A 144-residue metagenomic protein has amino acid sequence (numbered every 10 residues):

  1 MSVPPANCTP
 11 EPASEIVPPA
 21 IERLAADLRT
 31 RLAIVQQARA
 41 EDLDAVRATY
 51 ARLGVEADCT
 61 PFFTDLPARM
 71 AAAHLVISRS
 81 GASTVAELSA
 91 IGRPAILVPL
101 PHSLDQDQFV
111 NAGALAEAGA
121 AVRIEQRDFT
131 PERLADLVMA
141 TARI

Functional and structural regions predicted by a protein language model:
M1-V76, F109-G113, E117, V122-L134: Donor-nucleotide binding loops and adjacent catalytic segments primarily of GT-B fold Leloir glycosyltransferases
A25, V138-R143: Short, hydrophobic alpha-helical segments
T60, R79, L97-V98: A short structural motif in glycosyltransferase catalytic domains
P67, V85-R93, G113: Short alpha-helical segment that forms part of, or immediately flanks, the ligand-binding pocket in carbohydrate-active
A71-V85, R93: Acidic donor-binding loop of glycosyltransferase active sites
H74-L75, G92-L100, A120: Structural loop-to-beta junction motif characteristic of Rossmann-like glycosyltransferase folds
L88, L97-A116: Glycine-rich phosphate-binding loop and adjacent beta-alpha segment of Rossmann(oid) nucleotide-cofactor-binding
